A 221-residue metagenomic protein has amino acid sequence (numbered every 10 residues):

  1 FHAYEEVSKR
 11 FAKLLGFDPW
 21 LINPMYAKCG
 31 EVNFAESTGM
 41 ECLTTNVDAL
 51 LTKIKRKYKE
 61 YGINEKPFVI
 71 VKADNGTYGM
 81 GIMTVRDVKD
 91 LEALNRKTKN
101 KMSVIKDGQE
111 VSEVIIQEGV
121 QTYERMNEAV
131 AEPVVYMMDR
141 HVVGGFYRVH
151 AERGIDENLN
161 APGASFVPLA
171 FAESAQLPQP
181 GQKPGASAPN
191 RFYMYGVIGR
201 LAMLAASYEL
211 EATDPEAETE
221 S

Functional and structural regions predicted by a protein language model:
F1-E65: Conserved N-proximal alpha/beta basic substrate-recognition cap immediately N-terminal to, or forming the N-lobe
H2, D18-K28, V104-E110, R148-I155 (+1 more regions): Low-complexity, flexible helical/coil segments
L14-N23, I70, T84, I115: A structural signal for short, well-ordered beta-strand segments and their strand-loop junctions that often border
P24-Y26, P67, K72-D74, E218-T219: A glycine-rich phosphate-binding loop feature that marks nucleotide/adenosyl-phosphate handling sites
C29, N95-T98, A205, D214: Generic low-complexity, intrinsically disordered sequence content enriched in small uncharged/hydrophobic residues
A49-R56, Y61-F68, N75-M80, R86-L169: Phosphate-binding site of ATP-dependent enzymes
E152-S221: C-terminal active-site "lid" helix and adjoining low-complexity regulatory extension at the edge of ATP-using catalytic
